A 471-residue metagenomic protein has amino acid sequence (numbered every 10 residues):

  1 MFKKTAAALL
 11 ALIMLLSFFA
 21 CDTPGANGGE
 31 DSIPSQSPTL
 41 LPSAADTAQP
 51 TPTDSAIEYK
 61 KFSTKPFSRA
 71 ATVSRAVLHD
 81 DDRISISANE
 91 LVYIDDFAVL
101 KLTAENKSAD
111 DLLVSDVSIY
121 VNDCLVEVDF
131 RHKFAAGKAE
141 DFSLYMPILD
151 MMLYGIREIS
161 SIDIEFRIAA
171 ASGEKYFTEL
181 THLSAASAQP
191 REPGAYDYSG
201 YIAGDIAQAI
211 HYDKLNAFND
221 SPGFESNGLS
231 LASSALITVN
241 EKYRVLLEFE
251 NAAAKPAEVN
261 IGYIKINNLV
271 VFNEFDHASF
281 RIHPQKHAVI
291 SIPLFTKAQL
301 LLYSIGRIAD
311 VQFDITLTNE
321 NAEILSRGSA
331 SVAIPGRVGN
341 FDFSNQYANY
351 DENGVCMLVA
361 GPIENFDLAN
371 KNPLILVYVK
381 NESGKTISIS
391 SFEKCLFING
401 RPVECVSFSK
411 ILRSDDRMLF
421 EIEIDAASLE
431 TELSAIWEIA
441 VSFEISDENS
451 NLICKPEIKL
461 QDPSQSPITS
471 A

Functional and structural regions predicted by a protein language model:
M1-L9: Positively charged n-region of N-terminal signal peptides that target proteins for export
S17-A20: C-terminal motif of bacterial Sec signal peptides marking the signal peptidase cleavage site
D22-K61: Short, low-complexity, disordered segments immediately C-terminal to signal peptides in bacterial exported proteins
K65-I94, A207-V239, G339-L368: Low-complexity, acidic Ser/Thr/Pro/Gly-rich terminal tails and inter-domain linkers that flank the onset of structured
D95-K101, N240-L246, A369-L376: Short, solvent-exposed loop/turn segments enriched in Ser/Thr/Gly
A104-S108, F249-A253, V379-G384: Asparagine-centered strand-capping/turn motif at beta-strand->loop junctions
A109-L125, A254-V270, G384-R401: Short acidic, flexible loop segments centered on an aromatic residue
C124-P190, V270-L325, R401-E448: Short, solvent-exposed, Trp/other aromatic-anchored flexible loops in extracytoplasmic proteins
